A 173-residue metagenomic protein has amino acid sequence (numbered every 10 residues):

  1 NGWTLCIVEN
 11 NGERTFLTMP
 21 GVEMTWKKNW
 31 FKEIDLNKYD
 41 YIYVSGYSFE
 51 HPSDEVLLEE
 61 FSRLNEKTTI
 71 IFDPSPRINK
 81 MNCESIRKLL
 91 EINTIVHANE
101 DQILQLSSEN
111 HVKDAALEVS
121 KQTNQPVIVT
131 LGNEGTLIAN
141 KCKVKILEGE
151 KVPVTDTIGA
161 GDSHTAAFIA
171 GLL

Functional and structural regions predicted by a protein language model:
N1-V44, E66: Conserved N-terminal subdomain of the carbohydrate kinase-like
W3-T4, E13-F16, Y41, T69 (+3 more regions): Structural motif
I7-E13, R87-E91, D114-A116, K143-L147: Short, hinge-like loop/turn segments at secondary-structure boundaries
L17, D40, Q105-L106, F168: Residues that scaffold the ATP/ADP-binding catalytic core of kinase and kinase-like folds
M19-G21, A98, G149: Active-site donor-binding loop signature of nucleotide-sugar glycosyltransferases
F31-K32, S85-I86, V154: Acidic, amphipathic alpha-helical patches
Y41-E118, Q125, E134-T136: Conserved beta-alpha-beta core of the PfkB/ribokinase-like small-molecule kinase fold
E109-L173: Conserved phosphate-binding/catalytic region of the ribokinase-like
